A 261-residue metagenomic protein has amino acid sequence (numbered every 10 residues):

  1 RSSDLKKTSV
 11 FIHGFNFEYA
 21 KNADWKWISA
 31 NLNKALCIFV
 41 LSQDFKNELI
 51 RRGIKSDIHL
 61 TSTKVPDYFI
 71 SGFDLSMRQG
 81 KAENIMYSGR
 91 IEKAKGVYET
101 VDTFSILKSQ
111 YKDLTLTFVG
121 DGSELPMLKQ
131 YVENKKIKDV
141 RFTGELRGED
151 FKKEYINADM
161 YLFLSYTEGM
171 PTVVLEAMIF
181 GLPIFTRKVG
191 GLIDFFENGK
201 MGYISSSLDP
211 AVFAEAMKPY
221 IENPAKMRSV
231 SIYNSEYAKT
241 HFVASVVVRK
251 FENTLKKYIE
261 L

Functional and structural regions predicted by a protein language model:
K7-H13, F17, S29-G72: Donor nucleotide-sugar binding/catalytic pocket of nucleotide-sugar-dependent glycosyltransferases
E83, Y87-I106, L116, S123-M127 (+1 more regions): A conserved mid-protein helix/loop that constitutes part of the nucleotide-sugar donor-binding site
K129-L146: Nucleotide-activated donor-binding/catalytic signature segment of Leloir-type glycosyltransferases, i.e., the conserved
E145-L146, K153-A158: Short alpha-helical donor nucleotide-sugar binding micro-motif in glycosyltransferases
Y166: Aromatic "clamp/platform" in nucleotide-sugar-dependent glycosyltransferases that forms part of the donor/acceptor
P183-T186: Short hydrophobic beta-strand element within catalytic cores of glycosyltransferases and related nucleotide-activated
E197-G199, Y203-P210, P219-P224: Conserved acidic donor-binding segment of nucleotide-sugar-dependent glycosyltransferases
V212, P219, K226-H241, V247 (+1 more regions): A short, well-ordered alpha-helix in the C-terminal region of glycosyltransferases
